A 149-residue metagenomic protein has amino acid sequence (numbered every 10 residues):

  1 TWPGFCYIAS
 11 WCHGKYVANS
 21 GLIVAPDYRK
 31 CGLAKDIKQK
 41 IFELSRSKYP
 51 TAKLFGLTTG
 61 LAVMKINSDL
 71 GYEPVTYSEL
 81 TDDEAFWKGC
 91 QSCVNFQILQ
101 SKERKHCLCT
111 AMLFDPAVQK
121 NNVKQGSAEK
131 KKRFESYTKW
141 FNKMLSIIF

Functional and structural regions predicted by a protein language model:
T1-F5, I37, Q91-Q97: Short amphipathic alpha-helical surface micro-motifs
T1-I8, L33, Y72, M112: Generic low-polarity alpha-helical segments
T1-Y28: A conserved beta-strand-loop-helix scaffold within acyl/acetyltransferase catalytic domains
I8-C12, K38, R46: Short, contiguous, well-ordered secondary-structure segments
G14-A18, A34-K38, L70-V75: A broad, low-specificity signal for short, low-complexity segments enriched in glycine/proline and polar/charged
V24, K30-S45, L54-G56: Conserved acetyl-CoA-binding loop-helix of GNAT-fold acetyltransferases
R46-F149: Terminal substrate-recognition subdomain of acyl/acetyltransferases
